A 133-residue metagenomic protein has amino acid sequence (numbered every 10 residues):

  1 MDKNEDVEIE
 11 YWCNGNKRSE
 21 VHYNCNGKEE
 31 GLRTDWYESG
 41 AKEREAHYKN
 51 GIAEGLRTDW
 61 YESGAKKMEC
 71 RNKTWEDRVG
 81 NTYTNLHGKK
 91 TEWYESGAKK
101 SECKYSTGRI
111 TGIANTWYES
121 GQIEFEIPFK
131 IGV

Functional and structural regions predicted by a protein language model:
M1-V133: Glycine/tyrosine- and acidic-biased, solvent-exposed loop/turn segments at the edges of beta-strands
